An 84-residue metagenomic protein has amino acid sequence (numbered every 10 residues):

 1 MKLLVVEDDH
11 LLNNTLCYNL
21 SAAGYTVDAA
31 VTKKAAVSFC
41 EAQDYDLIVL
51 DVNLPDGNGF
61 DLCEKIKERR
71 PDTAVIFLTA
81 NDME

Functional and structural regions predicted by a protein language model:
M1-E84: N-terminal/domain-start alpha-helical segments
